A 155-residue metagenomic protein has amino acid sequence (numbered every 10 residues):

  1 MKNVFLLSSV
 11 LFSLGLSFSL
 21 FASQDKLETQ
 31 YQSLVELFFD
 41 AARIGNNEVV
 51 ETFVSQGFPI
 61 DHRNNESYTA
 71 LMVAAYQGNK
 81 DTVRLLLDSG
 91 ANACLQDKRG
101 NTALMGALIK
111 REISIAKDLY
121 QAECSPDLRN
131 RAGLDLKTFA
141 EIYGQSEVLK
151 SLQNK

Functional and structural regions predicted by a protein language model:
E48-V49, D81-T82, S114-I115, E147-V148: Conserved ankyrin/ankyrin-like repeat signature
